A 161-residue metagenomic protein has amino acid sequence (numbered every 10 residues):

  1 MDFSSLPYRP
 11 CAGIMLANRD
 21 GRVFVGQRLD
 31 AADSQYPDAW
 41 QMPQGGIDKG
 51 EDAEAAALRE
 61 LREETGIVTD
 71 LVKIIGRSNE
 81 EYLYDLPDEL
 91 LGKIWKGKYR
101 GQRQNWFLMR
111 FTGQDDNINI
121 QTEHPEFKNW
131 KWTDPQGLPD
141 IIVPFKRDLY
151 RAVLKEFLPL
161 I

Functional and structural regions predicted by a protein language model:
M1-M15, R19-D20, R28, K96-G97: Acidic, metal-coordinating catalytic segment for phosphate/diphosphate chemistry, firing primarily on the Nudix
L6-Y8, Y36-A39, G97-R103, H124: A generic structural micro-feature
P10-A12, G21, Q104-N105, K128: Change "...and in nucleic-acid phosphodiester-cleaving endonucleases..." to "...and in nucleic-acid processing enzymes
G13-M15, F24-G26, N105-M109: Short, hydrophobic/aromatic-rich beta-strand segments within well-structured domains
R19-D70, I75-R77: Conserved Nudix-box catalytic region and its N-terminal flanking loop in Nudix hydrolases and closely related
S78-N117, K131: Active-site-adjacent beta-strand/loop module that shapes the phosphate/pyrophosphate-binding cleft
R103-G113, N117-L149: NUDIX/MutT-family hydrolases
A152-L160: C-terminal alpha-helix
